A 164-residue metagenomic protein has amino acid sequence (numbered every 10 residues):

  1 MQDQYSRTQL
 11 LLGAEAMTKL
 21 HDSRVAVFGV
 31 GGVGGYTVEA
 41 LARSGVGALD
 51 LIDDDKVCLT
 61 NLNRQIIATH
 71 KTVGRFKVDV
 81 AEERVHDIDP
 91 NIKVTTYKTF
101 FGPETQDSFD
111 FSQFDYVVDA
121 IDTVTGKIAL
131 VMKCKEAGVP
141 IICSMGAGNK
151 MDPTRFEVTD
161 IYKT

Functional and structural regions predicted by a protein language model:
M1-A26: N-terminal charged helix/coil linker that caps or initiates catalytic domains
V27-G29, I52: Conserved N-terminal Rossmann-fold NAD(P)-binding element of oxidoreductases
V33-G34: Hydrophobic/small residue at the entry helix of a nucleotide-binding pocket
L41: Aromatic pocket-lining residues of Rossmann-like dinucleotide-binding sites
V46, L51-D89: Glycine-rich phosphate-binding loop and adjoining beta1-alpha1-beta2 segment of Rossmann-like nucleotide-binding folds
K71, I92-F101: Conserved SAM-binding strand-loop segment of SAM-dependent methyltransferases
E104-Q113: Short amphipathic alpha-helix with an adjacent loop that forms part of the alpha/beta core around
D115-T164: E1/E1-like adenylate-forming module used to activate ubiquitin-like modifiers and sulfur-carrier proteins
